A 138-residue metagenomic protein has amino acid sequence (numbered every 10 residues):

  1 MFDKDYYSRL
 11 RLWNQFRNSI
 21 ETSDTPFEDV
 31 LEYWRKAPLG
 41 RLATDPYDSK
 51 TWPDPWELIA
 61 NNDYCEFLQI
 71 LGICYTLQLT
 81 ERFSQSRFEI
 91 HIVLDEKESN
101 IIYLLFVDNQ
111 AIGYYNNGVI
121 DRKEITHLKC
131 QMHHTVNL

Functional and structural regions predicted by a protein language model:
M1-L138: A structural boundary/capping signal
